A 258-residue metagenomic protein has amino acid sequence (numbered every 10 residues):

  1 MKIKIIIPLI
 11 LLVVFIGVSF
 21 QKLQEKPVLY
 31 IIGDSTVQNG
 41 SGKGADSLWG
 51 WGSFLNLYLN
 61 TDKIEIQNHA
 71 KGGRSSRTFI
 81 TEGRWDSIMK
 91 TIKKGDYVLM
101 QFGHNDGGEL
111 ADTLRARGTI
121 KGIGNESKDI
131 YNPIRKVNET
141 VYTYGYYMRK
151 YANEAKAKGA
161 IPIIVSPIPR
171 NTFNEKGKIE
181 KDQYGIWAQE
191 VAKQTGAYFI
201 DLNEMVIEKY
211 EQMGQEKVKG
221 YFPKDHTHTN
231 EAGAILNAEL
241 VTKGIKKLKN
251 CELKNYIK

Functional and structural regions predicted by a protein language model:
K4-I5, L12-K26: Bacterial Sec-dependent signal peptides at the C-terminal "C-region" and cleavage site
K22-K71, D86-V98, L114-G122: Serine-esterase "nucleophile elbow" of acetyl-processing enzymes
S41-A45, T78-I80, N174-I179: Short, solvent-exposed loop/turn segments at secondary-structure boundaries
D46, G50, G83, Y146 (+1 more regions): Residue-level recognition of alpha-helix initiation/capping sites
G72-R74, P169-R170: Short, internal active-site loops enriched in acidic
S75-S87: N-terminal post-signal-peptidase region of extra-cytosolic proteins
S87-E231, I235, E239-K258: Alpha-helical cap/lid subdomain in secreted, periplasmic, or secretory-pathway luminal O-acyl-processing enzymes
